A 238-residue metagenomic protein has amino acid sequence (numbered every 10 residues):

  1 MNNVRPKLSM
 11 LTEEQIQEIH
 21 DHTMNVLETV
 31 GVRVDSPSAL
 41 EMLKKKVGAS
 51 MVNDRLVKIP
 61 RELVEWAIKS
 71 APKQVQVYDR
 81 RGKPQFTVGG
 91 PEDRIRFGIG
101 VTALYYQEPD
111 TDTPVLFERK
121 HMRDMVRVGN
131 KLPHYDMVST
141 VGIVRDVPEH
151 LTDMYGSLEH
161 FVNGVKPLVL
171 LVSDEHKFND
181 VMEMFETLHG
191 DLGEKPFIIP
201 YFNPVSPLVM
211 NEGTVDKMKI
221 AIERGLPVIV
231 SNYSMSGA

Functional and structural regions predicted by a protein language model:
M1-K120: Acidic/polar, glycine-rich intrinsically disordered N-terminal extensions of enzymes
P114-A238: Helix-rich catalytic cores of soluble enzyme domains
